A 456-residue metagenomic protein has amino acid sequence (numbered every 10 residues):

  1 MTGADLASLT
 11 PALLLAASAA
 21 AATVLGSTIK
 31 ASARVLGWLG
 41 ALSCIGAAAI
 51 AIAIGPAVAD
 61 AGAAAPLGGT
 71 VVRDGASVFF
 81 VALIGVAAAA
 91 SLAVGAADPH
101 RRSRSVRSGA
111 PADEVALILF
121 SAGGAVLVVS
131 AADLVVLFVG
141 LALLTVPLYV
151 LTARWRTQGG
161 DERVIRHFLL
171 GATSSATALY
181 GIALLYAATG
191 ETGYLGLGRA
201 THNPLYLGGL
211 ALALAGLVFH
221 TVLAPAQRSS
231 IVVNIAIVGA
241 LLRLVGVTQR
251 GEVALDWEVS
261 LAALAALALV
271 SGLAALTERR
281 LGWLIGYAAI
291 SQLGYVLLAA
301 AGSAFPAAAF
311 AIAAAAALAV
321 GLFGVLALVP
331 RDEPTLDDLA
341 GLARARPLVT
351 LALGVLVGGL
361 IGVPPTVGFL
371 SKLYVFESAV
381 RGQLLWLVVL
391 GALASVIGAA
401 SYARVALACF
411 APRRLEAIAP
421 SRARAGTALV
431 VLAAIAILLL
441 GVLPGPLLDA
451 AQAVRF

Functional and structural regions predicted by a protein language model:
M1-F456: Alpha-helical transmembrane segments of multi-pass membrane proteins predominantly involved in bioenergetics
